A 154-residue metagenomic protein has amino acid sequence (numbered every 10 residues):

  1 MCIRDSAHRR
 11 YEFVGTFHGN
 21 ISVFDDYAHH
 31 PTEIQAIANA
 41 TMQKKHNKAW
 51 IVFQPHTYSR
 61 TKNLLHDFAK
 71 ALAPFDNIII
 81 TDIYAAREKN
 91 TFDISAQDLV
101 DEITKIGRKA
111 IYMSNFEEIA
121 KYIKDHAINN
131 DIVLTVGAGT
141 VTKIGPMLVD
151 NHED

Functional and structural regions predicted by a protein language model:
R4-P74: Nucleotide phosphate-binding/pyrophosphate-handling subdomain across enzymes that bind or process nucleotide phosphates
D26, I78, V133: Hydrophobic, well-ordered secondary-structure elements that form the walls of internal hydrophobic environments
A36, N63-L65, T91-F92, K124 (+1 more regions): Short amphipathic alpha-helical segments
N39-M42, H66-K70, I94-A96, N129 (+1 more regions): Short, solvent-exposed amphipathic alpha-helical segments in soluble enzyme and RNA/protein-processing domains
I51-F53, I80, T135: Structural beta-sheet core signal
P55-Y58, I83-A86, A138-V141: Short glycine-rich anion-binding loops that position phosphate/pyrophosphate groups of nucleotides and phosphorylated
A69-N129: C-terminal helical cap/extension that packs against the catalytic core of soluble nucleotide-cofactor enzymes
E118-V149, D154: A glycine-rich beta-strand to alpha-helix segment that forms a phosphate/ribose-binding loop at ligand/cofactor sites
